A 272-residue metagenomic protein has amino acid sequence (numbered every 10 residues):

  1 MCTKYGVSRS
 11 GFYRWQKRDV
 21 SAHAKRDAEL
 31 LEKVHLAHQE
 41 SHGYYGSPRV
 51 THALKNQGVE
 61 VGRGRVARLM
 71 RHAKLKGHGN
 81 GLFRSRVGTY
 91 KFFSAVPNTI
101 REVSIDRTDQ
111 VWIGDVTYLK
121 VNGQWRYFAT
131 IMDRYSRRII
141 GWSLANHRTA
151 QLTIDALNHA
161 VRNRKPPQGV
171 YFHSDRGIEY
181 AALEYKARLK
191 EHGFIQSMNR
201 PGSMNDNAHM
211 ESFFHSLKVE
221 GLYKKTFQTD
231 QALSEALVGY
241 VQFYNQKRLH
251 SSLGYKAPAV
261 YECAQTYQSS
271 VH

Functional and structural regions predicted by a protein language model:
M1-C2, F12, V34, V50 (+14 more regions): Mobile genetic element proteins and their domesticated derivatives, centered on retroelements and DNA transposons
C2, R9-T108, S203, A257-Y267: Basic, flexible linker segments flanking DNA-binding modules in nucleic acid-interacting mobile-element proteins
K4-G11, E29, E184, E191 (+3 more regions): Generic alpha-helical secondary structure signal
V20, K190-F194, K218-H272: C-terminal domain-tail junction helix/linker
V87-T89, S174-R176, A182-Y185, M198-K218 (+2 more regions): RNase H-like two-metal-ion nuclease catalytic core shared by retroviral integrases and related mobile-element nucleases
I105-I140, N146-H147: An active-site-proximal beta-strand-loop segment
Q124, S143-K165, Y171, A181: Active-site beta-loop-alpha junctions of metal-dependent nucleic acid enzymes, especially the RNase H-like/DDE
R138-W142, Q196-N199, Y223-K224: Short small-residue beta-strand/loop micro-motif enriched in glycine and branched aliphatics
